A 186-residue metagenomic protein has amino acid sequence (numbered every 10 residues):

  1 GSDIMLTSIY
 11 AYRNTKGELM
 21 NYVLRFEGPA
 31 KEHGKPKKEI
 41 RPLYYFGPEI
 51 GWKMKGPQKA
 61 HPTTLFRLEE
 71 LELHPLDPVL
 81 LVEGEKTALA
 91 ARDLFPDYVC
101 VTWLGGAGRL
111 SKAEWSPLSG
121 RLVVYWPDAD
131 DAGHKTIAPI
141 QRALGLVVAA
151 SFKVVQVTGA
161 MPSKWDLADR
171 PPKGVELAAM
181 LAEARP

Functional and structural regions predicted by a protein language model:
G1-S2, P186: Proteins with a high burden of low-complexity, intrinsically disordered sequence enriched in S/T/G/P/A and R, requiring
D3-T7: Short, small/polar residue-rich loop motifs at catalytic or cofactor-binding pockets
A11, T15-M20, P29-P42, E49-G51 (+2 more regions): TOPRIM fold recognition
P48-E70: Charged, flexible boundary elements
